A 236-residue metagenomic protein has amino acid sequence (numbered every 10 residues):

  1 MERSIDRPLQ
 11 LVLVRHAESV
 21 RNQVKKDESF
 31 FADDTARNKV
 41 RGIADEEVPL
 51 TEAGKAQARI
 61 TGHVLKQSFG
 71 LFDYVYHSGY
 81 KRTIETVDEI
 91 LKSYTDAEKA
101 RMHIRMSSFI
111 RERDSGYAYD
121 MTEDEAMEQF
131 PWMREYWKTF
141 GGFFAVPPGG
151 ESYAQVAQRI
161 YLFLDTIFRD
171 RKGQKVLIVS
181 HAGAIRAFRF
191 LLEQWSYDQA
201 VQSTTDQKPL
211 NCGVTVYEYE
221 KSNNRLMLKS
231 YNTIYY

Functional and structural regions predicted by a protein language model:
R3-R7, V12, S19-R21, A56-E135 (+2 more regions): Phosphate-coordination/substrate-recognition cap region in phosphate-metabolizing enzymes
Q10-V14, Y76, Q174-S180: Beta-strand elements within well-structured catalytic alpha/beta cores of enzymes that handle phosphate/sulfate esters
H16, G54, H181: Short, conserved phosphate/pyrophosphate- and ester-handling motifs at nucleotide-, phospho-/glycolipid
Q23-V87, V146-I160: Loop-to-helix element that buttresses phosphate recognition and phosphoryl-transfer chemistry
D34-V40, P131-T139: A short C-terminal helix-loop "cap" of Rossmann-like NAD(P)-dependent dehydrogenase/epimerase domains
I84, Y161-R225: Active-site-adjacent alpha-helix immediately C-terminal to a catalytic or transition-state-stabilizing loop
Y136-G149: Conserved C-terminal alpha-helical bundle
K229-Y236: Short, solvent-exposed aromatic-acidic interface loops
